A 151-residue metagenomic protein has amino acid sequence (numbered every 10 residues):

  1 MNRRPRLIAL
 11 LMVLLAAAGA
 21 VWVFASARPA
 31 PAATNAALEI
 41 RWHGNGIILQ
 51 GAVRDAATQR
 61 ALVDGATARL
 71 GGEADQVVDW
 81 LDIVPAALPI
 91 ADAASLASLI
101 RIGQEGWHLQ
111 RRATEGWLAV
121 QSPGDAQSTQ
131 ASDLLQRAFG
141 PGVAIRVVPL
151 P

Functional and structural regions predicted by a protein language model:
M1-P151: N-terminal targeting leaders
